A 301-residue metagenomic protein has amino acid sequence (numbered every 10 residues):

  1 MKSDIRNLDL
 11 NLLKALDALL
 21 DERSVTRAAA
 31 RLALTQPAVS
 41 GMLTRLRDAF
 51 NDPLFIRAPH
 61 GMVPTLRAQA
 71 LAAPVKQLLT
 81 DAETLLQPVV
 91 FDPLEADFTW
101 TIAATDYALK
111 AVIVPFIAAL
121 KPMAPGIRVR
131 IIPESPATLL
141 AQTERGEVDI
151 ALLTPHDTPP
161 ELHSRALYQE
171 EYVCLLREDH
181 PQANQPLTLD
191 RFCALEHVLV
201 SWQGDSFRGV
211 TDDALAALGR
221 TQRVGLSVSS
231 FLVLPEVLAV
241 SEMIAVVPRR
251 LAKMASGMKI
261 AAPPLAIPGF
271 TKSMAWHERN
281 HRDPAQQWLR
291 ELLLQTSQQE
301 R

Functional and structural regions predicted by a protein language model:
D17-L34: Short helix-boundary/capping micro-motifs
R47-Q69: A short LG(V/I)-centered, amphipathic sequence patch enriched for acidic residue(s) preceding the LG motif
H60, L66, V90-L109, M123-I127 (+2 more regions): Interdomain hinge and pocket-entrance segments immediately C-terminal to HTH DNA-binding domains
L94, E161-H197, Q286-Q287: Flexible hinge/capping segments at coil-to-helix
E95-P159, T221, V228: Central regulatory/effector-binding core of bacterial HTH transcription factors
V112, E178, L189, I260-R301: A late-sequence structural motif
P160-A166, E170, S229-H281: Beta-alpha-beta core module
Q182-N184, L189, H197-L218, R282-Q286 (+2 more regions): Secondary-structure junction motif
